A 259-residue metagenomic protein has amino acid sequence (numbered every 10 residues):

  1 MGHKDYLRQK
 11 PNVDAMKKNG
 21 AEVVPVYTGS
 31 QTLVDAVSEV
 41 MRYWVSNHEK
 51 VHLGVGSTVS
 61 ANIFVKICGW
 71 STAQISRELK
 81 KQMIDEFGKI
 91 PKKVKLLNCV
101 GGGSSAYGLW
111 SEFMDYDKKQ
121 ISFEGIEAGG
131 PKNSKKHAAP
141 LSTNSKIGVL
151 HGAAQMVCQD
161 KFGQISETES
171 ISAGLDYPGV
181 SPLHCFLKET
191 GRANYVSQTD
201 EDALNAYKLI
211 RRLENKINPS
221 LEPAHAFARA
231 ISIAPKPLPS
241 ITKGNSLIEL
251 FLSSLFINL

Functional and structural regions predicted by a protein language model:
M1, K92-S105, F123, S240-L250: A short, small-residue-rich loop immediately preceding and capping a beta-strand
M1, Y27-G29, T72, L97-G102 (+3 more regions): Active-site nucleophile and cofactor-binding loops and adjacent substrate-binding regions of central metabolic enzymes
M1-V40, S134-S145, L255-L259: Active-site-proximal loop->helix
Y6-Q9, C99-W110, N133-K135, E222-A230: Short glycine/serine/threonine-rich phosphate/pyrophosphate-binding segments that cradle anionic phosphate groups
M16, V40, L79, L96-N98 (+6 more regions): Buried hydrophobic positions in well-ordered alpha/beta secondary-structure cores of metabolic enzymes
Y27, Q31-W44, K50, V55-D115 (+1 more regions): Glycine-rich ThDP/TPP pyrophosphate-binding loop and its adjacent helix/strand module within ThDP-dependent enzymes
V37-I63, E86-K89, D115-K118, G125-E214: Active-site/ligand-binding loops adjacent to catalytic centers
K118-I126, P131, A138, R229-L259: Catalytic phosphate/nucleotide-handling subdomain of diverse soluble enzymes
